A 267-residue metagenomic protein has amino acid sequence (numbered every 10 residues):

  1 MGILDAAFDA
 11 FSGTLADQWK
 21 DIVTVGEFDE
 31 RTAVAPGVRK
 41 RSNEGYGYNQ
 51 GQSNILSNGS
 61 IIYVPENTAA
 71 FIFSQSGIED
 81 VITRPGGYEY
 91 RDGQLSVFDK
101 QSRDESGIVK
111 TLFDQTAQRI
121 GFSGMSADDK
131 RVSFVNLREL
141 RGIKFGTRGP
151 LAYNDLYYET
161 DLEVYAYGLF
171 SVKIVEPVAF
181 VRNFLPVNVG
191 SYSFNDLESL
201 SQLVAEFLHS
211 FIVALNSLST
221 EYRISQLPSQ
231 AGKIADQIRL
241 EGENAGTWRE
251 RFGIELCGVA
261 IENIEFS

Functional and structural regions predicted by a protein language model:
M1-S267: N-terminal hydrophobic membrane-entry segments
